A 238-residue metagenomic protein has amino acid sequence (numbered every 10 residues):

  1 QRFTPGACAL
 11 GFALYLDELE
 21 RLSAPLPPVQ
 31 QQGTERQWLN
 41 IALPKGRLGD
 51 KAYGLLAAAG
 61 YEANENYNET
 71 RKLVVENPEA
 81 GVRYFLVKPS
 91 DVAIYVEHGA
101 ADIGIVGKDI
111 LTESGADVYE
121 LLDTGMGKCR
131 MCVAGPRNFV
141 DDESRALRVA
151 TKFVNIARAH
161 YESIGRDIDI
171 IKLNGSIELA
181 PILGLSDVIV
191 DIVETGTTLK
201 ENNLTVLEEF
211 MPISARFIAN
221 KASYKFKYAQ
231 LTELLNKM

Functional and structural regions predicted by a protein language model:
Q1-T34: TRNA-recognition modules of translation machinery and tRNA-sensing kinases, especially anticodon-binding
E35-M238: Domain-level signature for soluble enzymes in the chorismate/prephenate branch of the shikimate pathway
